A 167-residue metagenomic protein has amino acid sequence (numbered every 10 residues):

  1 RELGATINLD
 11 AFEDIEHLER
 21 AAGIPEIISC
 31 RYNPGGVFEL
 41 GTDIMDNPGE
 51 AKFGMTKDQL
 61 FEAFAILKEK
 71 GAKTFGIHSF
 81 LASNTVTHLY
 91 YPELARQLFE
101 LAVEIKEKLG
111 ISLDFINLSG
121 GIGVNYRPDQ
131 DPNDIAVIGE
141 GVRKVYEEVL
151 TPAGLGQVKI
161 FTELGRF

Functional and structural regions predicted by a protein language model:
R1-F115, V124, V145: Active-site-proximal beta-alpha core segment in soluble small-molecule metabolic enzymes
I24, I122-F167: Active-site anion/phosphate-binding pocket segments in diverse small-molecule metabolic enzymes
L118: Structured binding elements
